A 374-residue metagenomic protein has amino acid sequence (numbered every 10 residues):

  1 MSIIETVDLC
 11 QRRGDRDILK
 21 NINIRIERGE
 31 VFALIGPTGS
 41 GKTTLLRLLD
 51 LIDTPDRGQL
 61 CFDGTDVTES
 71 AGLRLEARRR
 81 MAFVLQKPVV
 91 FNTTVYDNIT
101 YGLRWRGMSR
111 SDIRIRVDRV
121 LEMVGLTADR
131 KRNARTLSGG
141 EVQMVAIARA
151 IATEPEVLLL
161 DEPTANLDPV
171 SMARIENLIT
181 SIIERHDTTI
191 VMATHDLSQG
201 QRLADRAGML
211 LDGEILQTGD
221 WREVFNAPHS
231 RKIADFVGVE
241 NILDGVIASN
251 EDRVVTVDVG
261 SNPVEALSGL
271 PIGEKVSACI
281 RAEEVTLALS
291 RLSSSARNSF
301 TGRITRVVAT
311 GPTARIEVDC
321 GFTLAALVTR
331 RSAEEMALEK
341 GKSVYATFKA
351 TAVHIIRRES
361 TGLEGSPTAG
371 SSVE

Functional and structural regions predicted by a protein language model:
D50: Helix-to-loop junction immediately C-terminal to a conserved catalytic motif
V67-A82, W105, V224-P228: ABC ATPase NBD coupling module
R104, S111-D129, T180: Conserved ABC ATPase "signature" region
N133-L137, E141: Conserved ABC ATPase signature
E154: Conserved catalytic motifs of ABC-family nucleotide-binding domains
L158-D161: Catalytic Walker B motif of ABC-type/P-loop ATPase nucleotide-binding domains
S261-V308, P312-R315, L327-E374: Glycine/charge-rich catalytic "coupling/switch" loops of P-loop NTPases
